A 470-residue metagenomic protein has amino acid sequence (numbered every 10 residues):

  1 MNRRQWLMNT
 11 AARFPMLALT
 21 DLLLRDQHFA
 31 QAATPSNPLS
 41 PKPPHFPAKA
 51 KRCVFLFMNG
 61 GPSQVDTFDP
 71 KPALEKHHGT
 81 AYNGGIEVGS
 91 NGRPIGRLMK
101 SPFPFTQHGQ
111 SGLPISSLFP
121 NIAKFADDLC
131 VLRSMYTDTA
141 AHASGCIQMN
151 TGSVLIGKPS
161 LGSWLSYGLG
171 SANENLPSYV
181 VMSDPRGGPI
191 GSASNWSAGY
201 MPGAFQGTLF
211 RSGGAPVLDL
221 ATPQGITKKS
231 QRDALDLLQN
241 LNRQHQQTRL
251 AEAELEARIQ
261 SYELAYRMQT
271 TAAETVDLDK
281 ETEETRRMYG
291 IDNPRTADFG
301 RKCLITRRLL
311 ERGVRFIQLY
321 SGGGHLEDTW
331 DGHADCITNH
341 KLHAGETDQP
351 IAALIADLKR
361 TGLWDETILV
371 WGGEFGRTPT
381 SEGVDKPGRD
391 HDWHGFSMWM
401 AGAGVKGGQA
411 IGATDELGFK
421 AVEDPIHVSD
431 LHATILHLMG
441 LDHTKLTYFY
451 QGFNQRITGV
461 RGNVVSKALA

Functional and structural regions predicted by a protein language model:
M1-A470: Ligand-binding pockets and gating/stacking loops
